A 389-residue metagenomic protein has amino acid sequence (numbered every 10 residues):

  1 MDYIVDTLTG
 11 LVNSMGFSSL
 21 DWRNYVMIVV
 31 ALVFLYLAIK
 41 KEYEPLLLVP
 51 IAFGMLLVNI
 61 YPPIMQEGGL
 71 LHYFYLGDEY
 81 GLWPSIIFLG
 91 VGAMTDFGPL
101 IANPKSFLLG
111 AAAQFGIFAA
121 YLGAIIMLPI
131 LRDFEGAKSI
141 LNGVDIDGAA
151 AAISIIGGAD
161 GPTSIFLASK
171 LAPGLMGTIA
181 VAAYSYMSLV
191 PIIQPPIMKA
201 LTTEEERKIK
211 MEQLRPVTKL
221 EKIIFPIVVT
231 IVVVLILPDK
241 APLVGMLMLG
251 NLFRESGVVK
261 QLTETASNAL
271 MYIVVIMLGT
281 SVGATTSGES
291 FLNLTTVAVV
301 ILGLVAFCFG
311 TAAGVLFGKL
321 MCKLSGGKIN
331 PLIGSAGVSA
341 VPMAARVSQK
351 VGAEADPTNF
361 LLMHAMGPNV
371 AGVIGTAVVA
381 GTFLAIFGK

Functional and structural regions predicted by a protein language model:
M1-G69: N-terminal alpha-helical transmembrane segments of multi-pass membrane transport and channel/translocase proteins
M1-S19, Y25, P196-F225, V258-E264 (+1 more regions): Intrinsically disordered, low-complexity non-transmembrane regions of multi-pass membrane transporters
F34, L57, G77-I101, G250-F253 (+1 more regions): Hydrophobic transmembrane alpha-helices of secondary-active transporters and Na+-translocating membrane complexes
I39-L48, Q66-F74, T95-L109, V259-N268 (+4 more regions): Interfacial helix-loop-helix linkers and transmembrane-helix boundary segments in multi-pass membrane proteins
Y80, F88-M94, L109-A119, G123 (+3 more regions): Alpha-helical membrane segments and immediately flanking helix-loop junctions that form or couple to the substrate/ion
L100-Y121, S287-G314, A365-N369: Entry/N-cap segments of selected transmembrane alpha helices and their immediately preceding amphipathic helices
A182-V258: Membrane-embedded hairpin module used as a gating/binding unit in multi-pass transport and secretion proteins
T230-F317: Transmembrane helical segments that form the transport core of multi-pass membrane transport proteins
